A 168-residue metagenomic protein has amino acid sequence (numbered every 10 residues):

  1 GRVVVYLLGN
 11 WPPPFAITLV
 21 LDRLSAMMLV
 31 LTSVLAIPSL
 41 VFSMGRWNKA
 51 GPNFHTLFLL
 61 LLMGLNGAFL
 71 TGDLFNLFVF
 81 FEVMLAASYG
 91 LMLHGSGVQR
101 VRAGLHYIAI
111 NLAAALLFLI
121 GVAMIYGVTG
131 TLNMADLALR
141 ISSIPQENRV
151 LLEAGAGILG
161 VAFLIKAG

Functional and structural regions predicted by a protein language model:
G1-T56, A135-S142: Transmembrane helix-loop-helix hairpins at membrane boundaries of multipass inner-membrane proteins
V5-Y6, W11-P14, L62-G64, G72 (+1 more regions): Short hydrophobic "helix-edge" motifs at membrane interfaces and signal-peptide entry regions
L21-S33, L74-A87, L152-I165: Structural signature of hydrophobic alpha-helical transmembrane segments
S33-M44, G90-H94, G121, L159: Membrane-interfacial alpha-helical segments at the cytosolic side of multi-pass membrane proteins
S39, N148-E153: Short amphipathic alpha-helical segments, especially helix-boundary/capping motifs
F54-V150, I165-A167: Alpha-helical multi-pass transmembrane bundles of energy-transducing inner-membrane proteins
